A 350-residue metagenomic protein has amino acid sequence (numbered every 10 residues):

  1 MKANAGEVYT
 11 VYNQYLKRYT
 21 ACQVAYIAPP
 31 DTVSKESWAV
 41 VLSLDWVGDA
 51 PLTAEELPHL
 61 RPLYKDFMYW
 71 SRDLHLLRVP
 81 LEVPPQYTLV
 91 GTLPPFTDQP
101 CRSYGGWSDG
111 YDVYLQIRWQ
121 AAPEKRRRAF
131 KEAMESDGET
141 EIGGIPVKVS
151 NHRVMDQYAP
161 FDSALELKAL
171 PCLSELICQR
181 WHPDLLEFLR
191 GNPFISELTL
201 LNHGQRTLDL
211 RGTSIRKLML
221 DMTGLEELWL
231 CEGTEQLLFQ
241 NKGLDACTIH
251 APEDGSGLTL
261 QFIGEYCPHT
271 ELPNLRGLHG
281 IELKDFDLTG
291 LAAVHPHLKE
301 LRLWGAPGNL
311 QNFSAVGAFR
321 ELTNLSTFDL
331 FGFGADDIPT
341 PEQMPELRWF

Functional and structural regions predicted by a protein language model:
M1-N13: Short coil-to-beta transition motif at edge beta-strands of beta-rich domains
N13-Y15, F331: Non-cytosolic beta-sheet module surface loops
K17-P29: Short beta-strand-centered aromatic/proline hotspots
R18-A21, D98, E132: Conserved beta-strand residues within beta-sheet cores
P30-S43: Short, solvent-exposed secondary-structure boundary/capping segments
V47-A129: Intrinsically disordered, low-complexity, charged/polar segments
R126-I145: Extended, compositionally biased accessory segments flanking or bridging domains
T140, P146-E166, C172-R190, F194-L288 (+1 more regions): Concave beta-strand-loop units of leucine-rich repeat
